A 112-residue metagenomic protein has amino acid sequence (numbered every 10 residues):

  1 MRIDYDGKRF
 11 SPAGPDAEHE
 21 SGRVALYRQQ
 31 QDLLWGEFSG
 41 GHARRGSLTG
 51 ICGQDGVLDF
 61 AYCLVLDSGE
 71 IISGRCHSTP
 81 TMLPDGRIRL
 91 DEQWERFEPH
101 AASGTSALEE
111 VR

Functional and structural regions predicted by a protein language model:
M1-L26, Q30, C52, L58-R112: Beta-sheet ligand-binding and adhesion/scaffold domains
V24-I51: N-terminal glycine/threonine-rich, aromatic-flanked beta-hairpin/loop signature
